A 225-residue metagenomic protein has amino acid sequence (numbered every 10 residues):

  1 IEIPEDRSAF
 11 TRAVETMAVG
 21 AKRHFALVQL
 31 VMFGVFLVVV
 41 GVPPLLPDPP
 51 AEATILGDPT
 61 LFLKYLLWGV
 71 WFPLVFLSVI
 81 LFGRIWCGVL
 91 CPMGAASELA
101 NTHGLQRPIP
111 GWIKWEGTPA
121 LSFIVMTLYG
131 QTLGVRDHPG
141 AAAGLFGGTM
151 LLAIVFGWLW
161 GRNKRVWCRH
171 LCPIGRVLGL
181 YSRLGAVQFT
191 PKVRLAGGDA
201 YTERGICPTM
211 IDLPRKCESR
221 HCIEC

Functional and structural regions predicted by a protein language model:
I1-I211, R220-I223: Membrane-embedded alpha-helical bundles of multi-pass integral membrane proteins
